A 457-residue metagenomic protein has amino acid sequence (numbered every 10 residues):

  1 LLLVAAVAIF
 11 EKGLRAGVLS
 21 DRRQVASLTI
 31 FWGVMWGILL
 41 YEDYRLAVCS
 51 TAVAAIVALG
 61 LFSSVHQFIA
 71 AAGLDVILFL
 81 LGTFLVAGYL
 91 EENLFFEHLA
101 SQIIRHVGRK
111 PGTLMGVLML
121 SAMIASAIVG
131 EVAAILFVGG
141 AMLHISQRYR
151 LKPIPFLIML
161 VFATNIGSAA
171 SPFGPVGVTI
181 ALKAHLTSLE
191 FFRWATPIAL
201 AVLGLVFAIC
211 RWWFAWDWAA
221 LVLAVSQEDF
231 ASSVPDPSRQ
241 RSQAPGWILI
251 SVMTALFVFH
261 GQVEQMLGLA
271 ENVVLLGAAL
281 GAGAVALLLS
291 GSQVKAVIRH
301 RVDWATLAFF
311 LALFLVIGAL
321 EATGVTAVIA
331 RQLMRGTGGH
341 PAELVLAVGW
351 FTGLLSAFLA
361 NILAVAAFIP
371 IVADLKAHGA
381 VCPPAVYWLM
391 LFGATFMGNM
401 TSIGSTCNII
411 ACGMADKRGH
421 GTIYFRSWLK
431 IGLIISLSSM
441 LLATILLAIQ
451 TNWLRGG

Functional and structural regions predicted by a protein language model:
L1-G13, G17, R148-I154, A170-S171 (+4 more regions): Juxtamembrane and boundary regions of transmembrane helices in multi-pass small-molecule transporters and channels
L2-L3, R22-F62, G73-L85, S242-M253 (+2 more regions): Hydrophobic mid-bilayer segments of alpha-helices in multi-pass membrane transport proteins, especially secondary
G13-T29, A72-L85, I128-V138, I166-S171 (+6 more regions): Structural signature of hydrophobic alpha-helical transmembrane segments
L28, A47-S50, I77, G112-L120 (+11 more regions): Hydrophobic alpha-helical transmembrane segments
W36-D43, S121-G130, V161-P172, W350-A364 (+1 more regions): Transmembrane alpha-helix interface/packing and boundary motifs in multi-pass membrane proteins, characterized by
W36-S50, Q147-P155, L289-R299, F358-A360: Membrane-helix interface "capping/anchor" motifs
V65-I154, A305-G379, P384: Membrane-embedded alpha-helical segments and adjacent helix-loop junctions characteristic of multi-pass solute
A133-H144, L157, S171-L186, A224 (+4 more regions): Re-entrant/interfacial helical elements at transmembrane boundaries that shape and gate the permeation pathway
